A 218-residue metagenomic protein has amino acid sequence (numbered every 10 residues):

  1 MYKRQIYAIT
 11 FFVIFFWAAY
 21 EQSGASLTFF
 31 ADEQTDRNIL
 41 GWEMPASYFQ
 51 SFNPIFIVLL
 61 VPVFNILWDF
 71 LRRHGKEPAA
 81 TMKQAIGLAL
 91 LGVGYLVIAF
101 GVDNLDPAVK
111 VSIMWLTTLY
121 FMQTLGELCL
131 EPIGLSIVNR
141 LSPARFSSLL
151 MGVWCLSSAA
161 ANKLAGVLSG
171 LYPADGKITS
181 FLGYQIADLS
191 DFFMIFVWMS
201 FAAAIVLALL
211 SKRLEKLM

Functional and structural regions predicted by a protein language model:
M1-Y2: Short, small-residue-biased leader/transition segments that mark boundaries at the very start of proteins
I6-A19, S23-F30, E43-K212: Membrane-embedded alpha-helical bundles of multi-pass transporters/translocases, especially carrier/permease families
E33-I39: Juxtamembrane inter-helical linkers in multi-pass membrane proteins
L214-M218: Intrinsic disorder in cytosolic terminal tails and internal cytosolic loops of multi-pass membrane transporters
